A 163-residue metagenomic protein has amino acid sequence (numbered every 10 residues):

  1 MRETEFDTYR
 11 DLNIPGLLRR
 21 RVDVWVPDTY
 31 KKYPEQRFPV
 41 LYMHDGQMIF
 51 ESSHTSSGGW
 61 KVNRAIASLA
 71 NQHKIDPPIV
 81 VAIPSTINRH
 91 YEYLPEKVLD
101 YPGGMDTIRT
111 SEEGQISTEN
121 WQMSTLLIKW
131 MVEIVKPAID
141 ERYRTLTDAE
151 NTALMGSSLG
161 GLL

Functional and structural regions predicted by a protein language model:
M1-L163: Non-catalytic cap/lid and distal C-terminal segments of serine-dependent acyl enzymes
